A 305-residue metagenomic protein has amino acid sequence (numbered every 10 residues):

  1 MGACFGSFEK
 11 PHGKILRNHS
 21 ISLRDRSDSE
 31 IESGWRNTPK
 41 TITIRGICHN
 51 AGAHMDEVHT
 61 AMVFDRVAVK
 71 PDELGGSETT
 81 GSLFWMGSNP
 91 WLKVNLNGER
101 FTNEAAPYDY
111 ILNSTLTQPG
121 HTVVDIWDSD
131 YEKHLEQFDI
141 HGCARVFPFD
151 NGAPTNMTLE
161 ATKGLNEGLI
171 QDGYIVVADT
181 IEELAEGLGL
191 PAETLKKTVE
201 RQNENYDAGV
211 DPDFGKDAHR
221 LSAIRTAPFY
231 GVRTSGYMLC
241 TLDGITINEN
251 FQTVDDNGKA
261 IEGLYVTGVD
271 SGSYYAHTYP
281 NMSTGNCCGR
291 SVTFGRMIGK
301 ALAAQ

Functional and structural regions predicted by a protein language model:
M1-T198, Y206-Q305: Residues forming the flavin
